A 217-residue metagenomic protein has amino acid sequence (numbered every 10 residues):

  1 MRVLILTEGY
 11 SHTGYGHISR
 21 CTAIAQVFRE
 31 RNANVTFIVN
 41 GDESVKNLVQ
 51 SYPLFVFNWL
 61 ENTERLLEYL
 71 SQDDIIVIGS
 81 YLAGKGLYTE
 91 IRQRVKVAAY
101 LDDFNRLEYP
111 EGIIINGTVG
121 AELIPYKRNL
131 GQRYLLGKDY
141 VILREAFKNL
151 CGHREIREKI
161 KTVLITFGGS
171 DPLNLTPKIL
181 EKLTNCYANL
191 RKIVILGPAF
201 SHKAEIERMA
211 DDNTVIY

Functional and structural regions predicted by a protein language model:
V3-I5, L164: Short beta-strand segments enriched in small/hydrophobic residues
I5-Y15, R20-V27, V39-L130, Y134: Active-site and donor-binding regions of nucleotide-sugar-utilizing enzymes
I24-A33, K182-Y187: A short, Lys/Arg-enriched amphipathic alpha-helix followed by its capping loop at the start of a domain
N34-G41, K192-P198: Short internal beta-strands
F37, V56-N58, V194, I216-Y217: A structural preference for short, hydrophobic beta-strand core positions in alpha/beta folds
E111-N174, K203-A204: A nucleotide-sugar donor-handling region in carbohydrate enzymes
R157-Y217: Donor-nucleotide binding loops and adjacent catalytic segments primarily of GT-B fold Leloir glycosyltransferases
